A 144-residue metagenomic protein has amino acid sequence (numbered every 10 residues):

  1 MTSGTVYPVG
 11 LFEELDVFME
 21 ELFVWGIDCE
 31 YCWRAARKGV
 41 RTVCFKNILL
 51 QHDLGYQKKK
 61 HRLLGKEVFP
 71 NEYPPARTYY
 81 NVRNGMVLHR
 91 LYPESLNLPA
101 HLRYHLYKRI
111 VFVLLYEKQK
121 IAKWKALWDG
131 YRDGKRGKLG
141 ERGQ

Functional and structural regions predicted by a protein language model:
M1-Y7, P70: A recurrent flexible, glycine/aromatic-enriched loop bordering the glycosyltransferase active site that acts as
V6, C44, Y79: Short aromatic/basic micro-patch
L11, L15-D16, E21-Q51: A short, conserved alpha-helix in the catalytic core of glycosyltransferases
R34-K38, V87-R90, F112: Short glycine/serine- and small hydrophobic-enriched flexible loop segments
F45-F69: Active-site donor/metal-binding and catalytic loop motifs of nucleotide-sugar-dependent glycosylation enzymes
N81-M86: A conserved mid-domain beta-alpha-beta active-site/ligand-binding segment of alpha/beta enzyme cores
R90-Q144: Non-catalytic, C-terminal membrane-associated alpha-helical segments of glycosyltransferases
